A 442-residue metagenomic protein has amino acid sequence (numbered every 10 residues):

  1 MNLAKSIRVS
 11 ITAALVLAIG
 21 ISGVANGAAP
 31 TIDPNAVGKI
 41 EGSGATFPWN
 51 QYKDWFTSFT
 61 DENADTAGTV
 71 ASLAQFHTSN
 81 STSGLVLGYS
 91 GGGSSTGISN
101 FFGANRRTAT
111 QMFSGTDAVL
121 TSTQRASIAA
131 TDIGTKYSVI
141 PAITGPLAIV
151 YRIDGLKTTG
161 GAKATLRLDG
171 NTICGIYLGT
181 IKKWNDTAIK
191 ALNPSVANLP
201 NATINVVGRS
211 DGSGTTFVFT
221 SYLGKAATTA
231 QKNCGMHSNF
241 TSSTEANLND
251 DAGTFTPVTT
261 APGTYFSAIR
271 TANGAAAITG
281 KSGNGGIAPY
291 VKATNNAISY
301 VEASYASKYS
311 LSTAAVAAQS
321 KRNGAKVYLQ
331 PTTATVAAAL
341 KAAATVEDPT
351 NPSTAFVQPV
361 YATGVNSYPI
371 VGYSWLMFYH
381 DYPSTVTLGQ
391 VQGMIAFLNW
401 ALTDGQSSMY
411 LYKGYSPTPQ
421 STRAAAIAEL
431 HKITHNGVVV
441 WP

Functional and structural regions predicted by a protein language model:
N2-I11: Bacterial N-terminal signal peptides that target proteins for export
S6, A18-G20, T332, A343: Low-complexity, intrinsically disordered/propeptide-like segments
L17-G27: C-terminal segment of classical bacterial N-terminal signal peptides
N26-P442: Flexible loop/hinge segments at secondary-structure junctions
